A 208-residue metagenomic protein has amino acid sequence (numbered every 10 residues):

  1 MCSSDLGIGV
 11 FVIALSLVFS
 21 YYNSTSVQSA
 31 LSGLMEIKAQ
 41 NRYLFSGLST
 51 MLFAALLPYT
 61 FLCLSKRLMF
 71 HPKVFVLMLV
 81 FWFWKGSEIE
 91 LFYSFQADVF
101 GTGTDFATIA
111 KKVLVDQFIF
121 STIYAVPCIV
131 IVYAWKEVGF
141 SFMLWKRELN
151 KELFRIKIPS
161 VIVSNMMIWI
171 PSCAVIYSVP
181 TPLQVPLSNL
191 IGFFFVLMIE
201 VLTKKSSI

Functional and structural regions predicted by a protein language model:
C2-S3: Short, small-residue-biased leader/transition segments that mark boundaries at the very start of proteins
I8-Q28: Alpha-helical transmembrane segments of multi-pass membrane proteins
L34-L52, K73-F75: Loop-to-helix transition at the N-terminal end of transmembrane alpha-helices
M35, L62-V76, V80-S87, L91-V115 (+4 more regions): Flexible extramembrane linkers and terminal tails adjacent to transmembrane helices in organellar membrane proteins
A39-L48, A110-V126: Alpha-helical transmembrane segments
L52-L64: Canonical alpha-helical transmembrane segments
V115-F140, V161-S164, I168: Alpha-helical transmembrane segments of helical membrane proteins, especially in multi-pass transport, channel
M167-I176: Hydrophobic, membrane-inserted alpha-helices
